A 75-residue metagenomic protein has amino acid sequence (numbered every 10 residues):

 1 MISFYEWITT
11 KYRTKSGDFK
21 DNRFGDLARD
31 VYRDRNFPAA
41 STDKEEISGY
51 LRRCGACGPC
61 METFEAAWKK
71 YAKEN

Functional and structural regions predicted by a protein language model:
M1, A72-N75: Short intrinsically disordered terminal tails
I2-D26: N-terminal acidic leader/helix
K11, D30, A67: Short acidic/histidine-centered micro-motifs embedded in hydrophobic/aromatic stretches that mark compact functional
K15, D34, P38, G58 (+1 more regions): Short secondary-structure junctions and interdomain/linker hinges
D18-S41: A short, structured beta-strand/loop element
P38-K69: Short, charged early-sequence alpha-helical segments and their helix-coil boundaries
